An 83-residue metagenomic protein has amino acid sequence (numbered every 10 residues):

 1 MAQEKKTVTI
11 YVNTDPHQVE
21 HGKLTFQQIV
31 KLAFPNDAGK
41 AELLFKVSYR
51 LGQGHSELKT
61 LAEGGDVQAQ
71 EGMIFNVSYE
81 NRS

Functional and structural regions predicted by a protein language model:
M1-S83: Ubiquitin-like/PB1-type beta-grasp interaction modules and other compact soluble beta-rich domains
